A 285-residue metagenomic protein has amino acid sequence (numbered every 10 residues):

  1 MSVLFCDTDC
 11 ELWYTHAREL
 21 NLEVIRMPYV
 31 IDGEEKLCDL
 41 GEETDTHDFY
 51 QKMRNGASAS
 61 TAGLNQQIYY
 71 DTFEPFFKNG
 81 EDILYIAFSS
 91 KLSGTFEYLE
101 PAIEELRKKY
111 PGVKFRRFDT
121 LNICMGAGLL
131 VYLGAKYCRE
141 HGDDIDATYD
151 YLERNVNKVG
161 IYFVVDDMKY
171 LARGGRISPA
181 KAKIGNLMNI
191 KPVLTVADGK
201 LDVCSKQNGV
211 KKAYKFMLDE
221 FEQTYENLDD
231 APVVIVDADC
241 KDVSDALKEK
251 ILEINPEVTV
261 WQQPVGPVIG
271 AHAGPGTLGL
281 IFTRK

Functional and structural regions predicted by a protein language model:
V3, D9-K36, L84, L92-T95 (+4 more regions): Mixed-charge interfacial surface used for oligomerization/domain docking and macromolecular partner engagement
E35-Y98, E104-K108: Class I S-adenosyl-L-methionine
